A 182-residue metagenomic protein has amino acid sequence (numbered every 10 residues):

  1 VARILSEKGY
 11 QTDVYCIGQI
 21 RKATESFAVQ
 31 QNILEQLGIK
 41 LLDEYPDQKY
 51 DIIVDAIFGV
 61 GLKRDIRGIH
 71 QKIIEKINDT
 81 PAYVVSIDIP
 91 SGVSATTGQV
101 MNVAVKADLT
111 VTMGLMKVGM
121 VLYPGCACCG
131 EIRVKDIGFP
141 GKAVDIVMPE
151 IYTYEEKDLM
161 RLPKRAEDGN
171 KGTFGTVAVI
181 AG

Functional and structural regions predicted by a protein language model:
V1-I53, F58, K63-G68, C126: A cross-family phosphate/adenosyl-ligand binding-site feature
Y50-I180: YjeF_N-associated NAD(P)HX repair module
